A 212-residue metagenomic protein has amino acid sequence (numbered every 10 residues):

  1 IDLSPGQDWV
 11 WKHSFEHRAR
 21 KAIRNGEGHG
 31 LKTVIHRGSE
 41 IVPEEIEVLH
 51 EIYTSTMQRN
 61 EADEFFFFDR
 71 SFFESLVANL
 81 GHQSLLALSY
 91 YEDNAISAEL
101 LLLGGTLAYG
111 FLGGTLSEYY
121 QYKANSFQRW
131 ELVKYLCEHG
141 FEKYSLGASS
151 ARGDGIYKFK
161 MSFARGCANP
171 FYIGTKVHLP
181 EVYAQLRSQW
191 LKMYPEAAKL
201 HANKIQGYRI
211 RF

Functional and structural regions predicted by a protein language model:
I1-K32, A148-F212: Terminal substrate-recognition subdomain of acyl/acetyltransferases
I1-Q121: A conserved beta-strand-loop-helix scaffold within acyl/acetyltransferase catalytic domains
Q58-E61, G81, Y135, L191 (+1 more regions): Amphipathic alpha-helical interaction segments
S71-Q185: Aromatic (often tryptophan-rich) hydrophobic motifs at membrane interfaces
